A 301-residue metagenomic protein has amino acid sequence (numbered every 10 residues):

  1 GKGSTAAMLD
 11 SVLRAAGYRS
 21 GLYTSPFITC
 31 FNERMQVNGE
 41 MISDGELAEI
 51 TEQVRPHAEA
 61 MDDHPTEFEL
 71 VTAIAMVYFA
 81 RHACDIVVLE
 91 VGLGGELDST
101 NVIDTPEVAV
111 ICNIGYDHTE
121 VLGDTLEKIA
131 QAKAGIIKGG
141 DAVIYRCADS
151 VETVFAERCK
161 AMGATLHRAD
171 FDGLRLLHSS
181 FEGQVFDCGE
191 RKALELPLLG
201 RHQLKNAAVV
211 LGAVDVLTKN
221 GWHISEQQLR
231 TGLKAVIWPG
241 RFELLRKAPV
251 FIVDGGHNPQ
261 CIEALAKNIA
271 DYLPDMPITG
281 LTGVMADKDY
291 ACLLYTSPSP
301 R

Functional and structural regions predicted by a protein language model:
G1-M8, G92-E96: Glycine/serine-rich anion-binding loops at beta->alpha junctions that coordinate negatively charged ligand groups
S4-R19: A conserved segment at the C-terminal end of the G1
L9, A75, F155, T296: Aromatic/hydrophobic pocket-lining residues that form π-stacking "cages" and hydrophobic walls in ligand
V12-A16, Y78-R81, A213-N220, S299: Active-site catalytic microenvironments for nucleophilic, acid-base chemistry
A15-D104, Y116, E120-L122: ATP-dependent carboxylate-amine ligase catalytic core
D62-D63, L70, A83-E90, P106-A193 (+1 more regions): Acidic, Mg2+-coordinating active-site environments of NTP-dependent enzymes
I86-L89, L97-V110, I114-D117, K128 (+2 more regions): Nucleotide phosphate-binding/pyrophosphate-handling subdomain across enzymes that bind or process nucleotide phosphates
A134-V143, L273-I278, R301: Short, surface-exposed connector motifs at secondary-structure boundaries
